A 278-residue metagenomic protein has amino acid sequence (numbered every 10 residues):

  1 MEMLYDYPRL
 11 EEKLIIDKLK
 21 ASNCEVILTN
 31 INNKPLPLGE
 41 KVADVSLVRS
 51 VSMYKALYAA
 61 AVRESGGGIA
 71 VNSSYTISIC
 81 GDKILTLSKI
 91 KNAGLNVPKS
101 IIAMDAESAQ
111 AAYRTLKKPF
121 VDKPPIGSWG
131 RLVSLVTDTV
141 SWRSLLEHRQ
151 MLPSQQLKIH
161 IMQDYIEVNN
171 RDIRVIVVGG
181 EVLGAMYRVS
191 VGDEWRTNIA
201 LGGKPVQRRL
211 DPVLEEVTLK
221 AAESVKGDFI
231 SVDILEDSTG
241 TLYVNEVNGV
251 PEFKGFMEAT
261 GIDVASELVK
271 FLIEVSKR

Functional and structural regions predicted by a protein language model:
M1-T76, K277: ATP-binding N-terminal substructure of ATP-dependent carboxylate-amine bond-forming enzymes
P35, E107, Q163-I166, I234-L235: Short, solvent-exposed loop/turn elements at beta->coil junctions and helix N-caps that rim active or binding pockets
E64-G67, I77-I161, P212, R278: Active-site nucleotide/adenylate-binding loops and adjacent lid/helix of ATP-dependent enzymes
P98, R131, R171-I173, G180 (+1 more regions): Change "...and in nucleic-acid phosphodiester-cleaving endonucleases..." to "...and in nucleic-acid processing enzymes
F120, I161, L183-G184, I230 (+1 more regions): Protein kinase-like catalytic core scaffold
S134-V225: Phosphate-binding site of ATP-dependent enzymes
E194-V244, V264-R278: A long amphipathic alpha-helix within ATP-dependent nucleotide-binding catalytic cores
N248-T260: Glycine-rich phosphate/pyrophosphate-binding beta-alpha loops
